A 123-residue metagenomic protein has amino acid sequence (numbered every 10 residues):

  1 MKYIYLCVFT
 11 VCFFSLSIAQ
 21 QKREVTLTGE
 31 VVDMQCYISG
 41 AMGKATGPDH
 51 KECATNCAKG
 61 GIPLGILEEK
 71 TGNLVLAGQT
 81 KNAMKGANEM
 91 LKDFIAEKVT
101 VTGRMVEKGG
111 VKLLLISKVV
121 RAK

Functional and structural regions predicted by a protein language model:
Y5-S15: Bacterial N-terminal signal peptides
I18-K123: OB-fold and OB-like single-stranded nucleic-acid-recognition modules and their adjacent interaction interfaces
